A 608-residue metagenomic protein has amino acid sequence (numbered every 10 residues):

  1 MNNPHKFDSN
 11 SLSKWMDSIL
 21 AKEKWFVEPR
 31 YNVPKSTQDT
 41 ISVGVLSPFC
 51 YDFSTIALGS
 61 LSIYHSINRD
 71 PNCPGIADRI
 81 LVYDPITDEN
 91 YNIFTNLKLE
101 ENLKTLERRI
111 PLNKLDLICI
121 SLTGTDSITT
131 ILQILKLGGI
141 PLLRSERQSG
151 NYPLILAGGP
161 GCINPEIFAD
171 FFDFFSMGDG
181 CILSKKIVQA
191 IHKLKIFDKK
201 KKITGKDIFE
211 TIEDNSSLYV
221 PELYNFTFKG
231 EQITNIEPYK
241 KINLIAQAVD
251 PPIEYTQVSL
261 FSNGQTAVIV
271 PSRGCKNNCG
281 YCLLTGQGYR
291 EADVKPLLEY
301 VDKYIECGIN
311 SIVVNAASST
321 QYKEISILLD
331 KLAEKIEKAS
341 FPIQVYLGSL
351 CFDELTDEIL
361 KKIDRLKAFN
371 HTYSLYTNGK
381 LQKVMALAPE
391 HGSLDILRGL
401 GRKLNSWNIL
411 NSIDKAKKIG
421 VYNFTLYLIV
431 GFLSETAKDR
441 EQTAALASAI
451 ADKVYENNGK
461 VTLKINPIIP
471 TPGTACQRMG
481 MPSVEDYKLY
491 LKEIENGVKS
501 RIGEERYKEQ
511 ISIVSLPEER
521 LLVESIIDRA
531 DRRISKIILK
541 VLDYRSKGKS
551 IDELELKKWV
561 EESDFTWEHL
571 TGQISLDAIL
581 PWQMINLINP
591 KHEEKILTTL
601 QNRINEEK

Functional and structural regions predicted by a protein language model:
M1-Y31, D39, V45, R501-K608: Radical SAM enzyme core and accessory elements
N2-A169, F174: Acidic, glycine-rich segments characteristic of secretory precursors and extracytoplasmic regions
S11-S42, D52, P221-P271: N-terminal [4Fe-4S]-dependent radical SAM core
V45-D52, L117, D302-T425, V430-K460: Conserved SAM/AdoMet-binding glycine-rich loop
A57, L260-K295: Canonical Radical SAM [4Fe-4S] cluster-binding loop centered on the CxxxCxxC motif and its immediate flanking residues
S60-S62, L135, D170-F175, I191-H192 (+8 more regions): Short secondary-structure boundary/capping segments
T95-I233, P472-D531, I538-K549, E593: Glycine-rich beta-alpha loop elements in corrinoid/cobalamin-binding modules across cobalamin-dependent enzymes
R273, K303, C307-G308, F341 (+4 more regions): Segments forming glycine/polar-rich beta-alpha architectures that bind adenosine-containing cofactors
